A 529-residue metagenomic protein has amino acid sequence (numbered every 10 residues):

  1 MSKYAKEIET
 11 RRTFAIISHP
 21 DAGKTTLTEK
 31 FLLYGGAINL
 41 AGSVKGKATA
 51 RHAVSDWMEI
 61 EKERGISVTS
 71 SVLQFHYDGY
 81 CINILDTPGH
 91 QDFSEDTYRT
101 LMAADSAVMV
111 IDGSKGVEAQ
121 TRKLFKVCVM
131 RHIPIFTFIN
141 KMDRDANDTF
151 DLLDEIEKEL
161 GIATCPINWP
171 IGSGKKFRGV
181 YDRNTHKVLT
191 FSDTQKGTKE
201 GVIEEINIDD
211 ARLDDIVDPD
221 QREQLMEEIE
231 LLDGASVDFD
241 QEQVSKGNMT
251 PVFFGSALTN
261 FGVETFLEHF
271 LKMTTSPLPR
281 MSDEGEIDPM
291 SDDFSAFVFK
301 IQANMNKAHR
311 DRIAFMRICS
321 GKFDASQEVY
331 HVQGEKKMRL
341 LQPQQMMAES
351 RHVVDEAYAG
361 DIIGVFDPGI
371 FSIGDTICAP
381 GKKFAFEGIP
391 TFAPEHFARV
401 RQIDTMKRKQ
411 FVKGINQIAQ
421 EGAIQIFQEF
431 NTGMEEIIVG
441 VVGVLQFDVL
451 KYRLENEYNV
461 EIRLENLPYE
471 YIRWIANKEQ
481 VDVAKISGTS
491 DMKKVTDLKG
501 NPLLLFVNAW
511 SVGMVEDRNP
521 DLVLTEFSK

Functional and structural regions predicted by a protein language model:
M1-K529: Structural and coupling elements of P-loop NTPases
